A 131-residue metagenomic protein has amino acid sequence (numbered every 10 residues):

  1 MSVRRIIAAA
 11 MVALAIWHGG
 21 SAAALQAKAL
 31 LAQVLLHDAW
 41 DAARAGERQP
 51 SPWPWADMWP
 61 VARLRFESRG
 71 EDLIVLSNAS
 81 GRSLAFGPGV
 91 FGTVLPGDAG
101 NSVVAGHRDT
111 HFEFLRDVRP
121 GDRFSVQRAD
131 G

Functional and structural regions predicted by a protein language model:
S2-G131: Solvent-exposed, non-transmembrane regions of membrane-associated and secreted proteins
